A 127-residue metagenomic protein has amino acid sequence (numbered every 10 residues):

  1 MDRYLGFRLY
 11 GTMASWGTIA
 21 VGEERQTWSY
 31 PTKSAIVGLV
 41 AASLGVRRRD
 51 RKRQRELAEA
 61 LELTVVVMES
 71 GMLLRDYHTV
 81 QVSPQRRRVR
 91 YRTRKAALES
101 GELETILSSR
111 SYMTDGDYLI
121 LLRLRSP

Functional and structural regions predicted by a protein language model:
M1-R8: Charged, low-complexity intrinsically disordered regulatory segments in eukaryotic signaling
R3, T18-R88: Glycine/small-residue-rich interface belts in oligomeric ring/scaffold proteins and their assembly partners
L5, L61-L63, G116-I120: Generic beta-strand structural signal
G6, G22, S108-S109: Functionally constrained cores in energy, signaling, and assembly domains
L9-S15: Short polar catalytic/cofactor-binding loops
V67-P127: Internal, well-folded beta-alpha domain core
